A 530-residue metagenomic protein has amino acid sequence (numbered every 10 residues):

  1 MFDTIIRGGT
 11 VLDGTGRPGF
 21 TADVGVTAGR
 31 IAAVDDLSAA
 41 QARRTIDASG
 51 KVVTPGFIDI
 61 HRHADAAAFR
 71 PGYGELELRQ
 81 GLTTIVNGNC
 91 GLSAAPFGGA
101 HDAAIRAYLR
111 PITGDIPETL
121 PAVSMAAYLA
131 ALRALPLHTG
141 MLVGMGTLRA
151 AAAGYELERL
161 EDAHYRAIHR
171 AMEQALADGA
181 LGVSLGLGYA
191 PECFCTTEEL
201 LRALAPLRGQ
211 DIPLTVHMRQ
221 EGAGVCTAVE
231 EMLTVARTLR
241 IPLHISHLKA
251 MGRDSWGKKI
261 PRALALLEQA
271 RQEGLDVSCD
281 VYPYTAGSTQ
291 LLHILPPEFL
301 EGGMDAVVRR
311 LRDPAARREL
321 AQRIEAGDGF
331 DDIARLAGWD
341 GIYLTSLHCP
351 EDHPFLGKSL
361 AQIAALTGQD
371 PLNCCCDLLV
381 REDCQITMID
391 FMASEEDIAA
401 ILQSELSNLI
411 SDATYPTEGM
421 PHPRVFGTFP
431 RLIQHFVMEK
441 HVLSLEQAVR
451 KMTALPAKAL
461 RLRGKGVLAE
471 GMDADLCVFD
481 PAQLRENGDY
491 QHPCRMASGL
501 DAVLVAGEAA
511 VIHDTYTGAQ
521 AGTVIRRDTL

Functional and structural regions predicted by a protein language model:
M1-Q41, L462, Q483-Q491: N-terminal metal-binding scaffold of metallo-dependent hydrolase/deaminase domains
F2-R7, A39-G88, V505, T529-L530: Replace "His-x-His-based motif
D3, G29, L406, A457 (+1 more regions): Structural signature of the urease/amidohydrolase superfamily beta/alpha-barrel
G9, D313, A400-L406, S411-D412 (+2 more regions): C-terminal cap of metal-dependent C-N hydrolases
G9, G29, G50, H61 (+12 more regions): Divalent metal-coordination and catalytic microenvironments
C90-G99, P111-T238: Hydrophobic, small-residue-rich alpha-helical packing segments that form membrane-like cores
Y128-D162, I168-Y189, R237, I241-P242 (+1 more regions): Active-site neighborhoods of metal-dependent hydrolases
L372-L379, L445-T453, L468, M472: Short, well-structured alpha-helical segments that form the helix of a local strand-helix-strand
